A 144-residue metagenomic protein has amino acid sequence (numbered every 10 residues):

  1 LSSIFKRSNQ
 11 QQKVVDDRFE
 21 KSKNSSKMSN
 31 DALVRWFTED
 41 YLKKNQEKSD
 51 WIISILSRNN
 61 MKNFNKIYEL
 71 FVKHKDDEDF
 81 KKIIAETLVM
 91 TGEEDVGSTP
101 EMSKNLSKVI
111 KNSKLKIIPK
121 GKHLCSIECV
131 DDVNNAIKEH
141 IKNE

Functional and structural regions predicted by a protein language model:
L1-S25, S29, W36: Flexible "cap/lid" loop of the alpha/beta hydrolase fold
D16, S49-D50, P100-K104: Short, surface-exposed alpha-helical segments at coil->helix boundaries
A32, Y68, L106, V133 (+2 more regions): Hydrophobic "lid"/C-terminal helical patch of Rossmann-like NAD(P)-dependent dehydrogenase/epimerase domains
S49-E78: Hydrophobic, aromatic-rich cap/lid helix
R58, H74, E93-G97, L124-E128: A short, basic/aromatic alpha-helical/loop segment that forms part of the nucleotidyl-sugar donor-binding site
I83, V89-T91, D95: Short beta-strand/loop motif that positions the catalytic acidic residue of the alpha/beta-hydrolase fold
A85, T99-K108: Short alpha-helix in the alpha/beta-hydrolase fold that links the catalytic acid
S113-E144: Catalytic active-site module of serine/aspartate enzymes centered on a nucleophile-bearing elbow/loop
